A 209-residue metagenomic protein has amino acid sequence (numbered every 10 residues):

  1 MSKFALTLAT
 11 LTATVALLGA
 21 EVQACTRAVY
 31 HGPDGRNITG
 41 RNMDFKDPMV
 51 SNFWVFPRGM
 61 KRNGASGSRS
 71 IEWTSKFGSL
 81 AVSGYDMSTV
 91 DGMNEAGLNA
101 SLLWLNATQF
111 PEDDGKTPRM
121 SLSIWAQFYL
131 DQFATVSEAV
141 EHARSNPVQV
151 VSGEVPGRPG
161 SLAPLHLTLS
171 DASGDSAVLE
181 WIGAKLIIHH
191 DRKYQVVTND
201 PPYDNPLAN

Functional and structural regions predicted by a protein language model:
M1-A9: Bacterial N-terminal signal peptides that target proteins for export
T10-T12, V22: Cleavable N-terminal signal peptides
L18-A24: Sec/Tat signal peptide C-region and signal peptidase I cleavage site
A24-T117, V150: A contiguous strand-loop segment
H31, K116-Q149: Alpha/propeptide regions of enzymes that mature by internal proteolysis
M43, W104-N106, A143-S145, S173 (+1 more regions): A mature extracytoplasmic/lumenal domain signature
V140, V151-P159: Surface-exposed patches in mature extracellular/periplasmic domains of secreted proteins
R158-N209: Extended amphipathic alpha-helical segments with heptad-repeat/coiled-coil character used for oligomerization, fusion
